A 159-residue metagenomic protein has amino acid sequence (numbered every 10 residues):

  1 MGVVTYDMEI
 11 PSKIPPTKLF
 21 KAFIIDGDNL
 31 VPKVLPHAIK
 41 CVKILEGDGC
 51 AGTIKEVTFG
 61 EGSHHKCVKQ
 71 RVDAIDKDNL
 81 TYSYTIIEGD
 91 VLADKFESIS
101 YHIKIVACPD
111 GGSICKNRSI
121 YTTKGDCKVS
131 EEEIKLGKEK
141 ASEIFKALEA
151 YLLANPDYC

Functional and structural regions predicted by a protein language model:
M1-C50: Hydrophobic ligand-binding cavity/cleft-lining segments
M1-G2, V106, E132-C159: C-terminal helix/juxtamembrane-tail motif
V3, S63-H65, N79, D110-I114: Coil-to-beta-strand transition motifs
M8-I10, V68-A74, I99-A107: Hydrophobic/aromatic beta-strand elements that line small-molecule binding cavities or substrate pockets in beta-rich
L19-F23, K55, V72, C115-N117: Hydrophobic pocket/interface hotspot
K21-N29, K77, K146, A150-A154: Short, intrinsically disordered, mixed-charge
L30, K40-D94, N155: Glycine-rich portal/gate segments that line the openings of hydrophobic small-molecule binding cavities
S83-E143: Beta-strand/loop substructures that line and gate deep hydrophobic ligand-binding cavities in soluble
